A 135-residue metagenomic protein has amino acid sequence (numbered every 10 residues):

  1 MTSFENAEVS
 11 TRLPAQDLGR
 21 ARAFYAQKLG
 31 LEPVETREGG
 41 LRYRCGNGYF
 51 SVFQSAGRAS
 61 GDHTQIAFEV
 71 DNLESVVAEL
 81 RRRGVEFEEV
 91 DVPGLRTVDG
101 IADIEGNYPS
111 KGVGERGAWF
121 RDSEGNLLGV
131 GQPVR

Functional and structural regions predicted by a protein language model:
M1-F4, V77-A78, R83-R135: Vicinal oxygen chelate
M1-R20, Y49, H63-I66, G131-R135: N-terminal beta-strand motif that seeds the catalytic metal site of vicinal oxygen chelate
P14, Y25, R121: Conserved Rossmann-like nucleotide-binding pocket used by diverse enzymes that bind dinucleotide cofactors
D17-E32: Amphipathic alpha-helical segments
D17-L18, V70-E74: Helix N-cap motif at beta-to-alpha junctions
L31-D71, F87-E89, E105-G106, K111-V113 (+1 more regions): Conserved short beta-strand elements that form part of the metal-binding/catalytic scaffold of enzyme active sites
